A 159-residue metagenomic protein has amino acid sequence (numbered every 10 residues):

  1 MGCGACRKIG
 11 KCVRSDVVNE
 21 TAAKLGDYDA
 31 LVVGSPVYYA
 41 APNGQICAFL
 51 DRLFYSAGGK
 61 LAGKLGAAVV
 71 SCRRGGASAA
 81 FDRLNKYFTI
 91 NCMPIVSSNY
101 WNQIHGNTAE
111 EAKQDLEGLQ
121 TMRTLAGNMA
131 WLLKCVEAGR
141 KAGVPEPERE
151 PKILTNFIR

Functional and structural regions predicted by a protein language model:
M1-G2, A62-L65, R140: A short alpha-helix capping/helix-coil boundary motif
M1-S15, T108-E111: N-terminal beta-loop-helix "entrance" segment that forms/cooperates in small-molecule cofactor or anionic ligand
R7, V13-Q103: Helix-loop-strand module that forms the ligand-binding subsite of alpha/beta enzymes
E20, I95-R159: Glycine-rich phosphate/pyrophosphate-binding loop and the adjoining helix
